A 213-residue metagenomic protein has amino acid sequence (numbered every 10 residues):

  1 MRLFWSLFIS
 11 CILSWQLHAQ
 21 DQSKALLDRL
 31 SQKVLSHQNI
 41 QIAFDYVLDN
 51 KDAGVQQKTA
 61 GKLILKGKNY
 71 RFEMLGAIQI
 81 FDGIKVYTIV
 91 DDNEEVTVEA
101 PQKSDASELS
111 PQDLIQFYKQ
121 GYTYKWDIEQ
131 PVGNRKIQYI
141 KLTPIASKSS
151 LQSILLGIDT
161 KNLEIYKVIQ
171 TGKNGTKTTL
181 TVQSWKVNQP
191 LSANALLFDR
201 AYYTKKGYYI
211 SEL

Functional and structural regions predicted by a protein language model:
M1-F4: Positively charged n-region of N-terminal signal peptides that target proteins for export
C11, W15-V55, K68, G207-L213: N-terminal leader/targeting segments and the immediate start of mature chains
K33, G61-I64, I78-Q79, Y124-P131: Short, exposed beta-strand/loop patches in secreted or surface proteins that constitute
D45-K51, E73, I89, T143-I145 (+1 more regions): A generic structural motif
A60-L109, T178-T179: An acidic-aromatic
P101-R135: Flexible, surface-exposed loop/linker segments and immediately adjacent secondary-structure boundaries
Y122-T204, Y208-E212: Gly/Pro-enriched, hydrophobic low-complexity segments that function as extracytoplasmic propeptides/linkers
